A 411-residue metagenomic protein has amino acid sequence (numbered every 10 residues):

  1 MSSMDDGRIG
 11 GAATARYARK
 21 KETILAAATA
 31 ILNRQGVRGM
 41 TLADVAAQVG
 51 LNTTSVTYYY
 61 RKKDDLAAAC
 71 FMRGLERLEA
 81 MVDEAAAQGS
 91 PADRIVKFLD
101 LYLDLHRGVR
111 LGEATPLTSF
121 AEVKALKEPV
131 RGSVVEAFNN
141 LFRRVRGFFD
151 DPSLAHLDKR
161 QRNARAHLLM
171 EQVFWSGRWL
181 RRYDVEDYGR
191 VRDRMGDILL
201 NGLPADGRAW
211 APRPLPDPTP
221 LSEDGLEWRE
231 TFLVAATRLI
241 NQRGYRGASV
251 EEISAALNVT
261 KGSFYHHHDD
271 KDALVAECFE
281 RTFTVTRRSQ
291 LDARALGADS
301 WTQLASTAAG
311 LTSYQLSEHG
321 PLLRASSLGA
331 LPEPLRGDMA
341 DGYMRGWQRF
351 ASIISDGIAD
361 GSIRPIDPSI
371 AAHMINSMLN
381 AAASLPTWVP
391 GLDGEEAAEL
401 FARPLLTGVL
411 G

Functional and structural regions predicted by a protein language model:
M1-R8, R143-D151, R178-V234, R238-R246 (+2 more regions): C-terminal peripheral helix-coil segments that are non-catalytic and often amphipathic
K20-T29, V45, C70-G74, L78 (+6 more regions): Generic hydrophobic, amphipathic alpha-helix propensity
T23, I31-D65, A235-A273, E277: Helix-turn-helix
A69, D83-G112, E277, L291-E318: Hydrophobic alpha-helical connector segments
V96, K159-M170, A305, A309 (+1 more regions): Short, well-structured alpha-helical segments
L103-G132, R146, Y314-P334, S384: Amphipathic alpha-helical segments used for helix-helix packing
L126-L154, N163-H167, F174, D197 (+2 more regions): Amphipathic alpha-helical packing segments from all-alpha helical-bundle domains
